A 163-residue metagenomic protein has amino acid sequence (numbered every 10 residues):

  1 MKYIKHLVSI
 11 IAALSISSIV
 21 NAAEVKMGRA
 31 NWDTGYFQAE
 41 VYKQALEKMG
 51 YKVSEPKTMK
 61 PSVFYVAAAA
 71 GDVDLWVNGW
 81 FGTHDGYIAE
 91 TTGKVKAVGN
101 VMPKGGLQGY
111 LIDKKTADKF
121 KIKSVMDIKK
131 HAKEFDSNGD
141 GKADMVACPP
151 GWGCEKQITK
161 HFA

Functional and structural regions predicted by a protein language model:
M1-V8: Bacterial N-terminal signal peptides that target proteins for export
S18-A22: Sec/Tat signal peptide C-region and signal peptidase I cleavage site
A23-Y51: N-terminal hydrophobic or amphipathic helices and topogenic motifs
W32-D33, Y51-V66: Short helix-initiation/N-cap motifs at beta->coil->alpha
T34-V41, V63, A67, K123 (+3 more regions): Extracytoplasmic/secreted proteins, especially bacterial periplasmic and envelope-associated proteins
A39, M59-K94: Pocket-flanking alpha-helical
Y42-G50, K130, F135-A163: Ligand-binding cleft/hinge of the Venus flytrap
K96-V146: A conserved helix-loop-strand patch within extracytoplasmic ligand-binding domains of the periplasmic binding
